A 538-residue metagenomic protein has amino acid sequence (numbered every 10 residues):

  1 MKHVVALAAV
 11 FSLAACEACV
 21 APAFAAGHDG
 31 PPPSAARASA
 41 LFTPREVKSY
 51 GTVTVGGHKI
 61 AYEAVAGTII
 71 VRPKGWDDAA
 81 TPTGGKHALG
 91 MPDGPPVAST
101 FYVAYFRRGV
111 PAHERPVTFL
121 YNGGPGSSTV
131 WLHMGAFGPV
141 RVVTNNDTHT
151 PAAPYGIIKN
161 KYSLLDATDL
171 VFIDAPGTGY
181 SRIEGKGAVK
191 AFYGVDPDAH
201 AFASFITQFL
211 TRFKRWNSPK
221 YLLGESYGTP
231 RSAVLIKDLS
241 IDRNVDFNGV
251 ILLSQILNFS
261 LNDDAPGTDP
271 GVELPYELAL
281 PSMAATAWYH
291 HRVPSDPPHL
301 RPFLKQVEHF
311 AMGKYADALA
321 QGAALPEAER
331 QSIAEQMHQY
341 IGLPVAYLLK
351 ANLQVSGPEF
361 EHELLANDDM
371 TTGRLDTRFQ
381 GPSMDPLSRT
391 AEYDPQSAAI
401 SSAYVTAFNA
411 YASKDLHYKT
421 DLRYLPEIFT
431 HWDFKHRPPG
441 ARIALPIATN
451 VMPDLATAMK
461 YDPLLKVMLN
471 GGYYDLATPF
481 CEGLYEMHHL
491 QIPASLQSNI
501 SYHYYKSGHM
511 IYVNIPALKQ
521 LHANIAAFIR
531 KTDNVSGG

Functional and structural regions predicted by a protein language model:
A26-A35, W76-Y193, H488: N-terminal cap/lid subdomain of alpha/beta-hydrolase-fold enzymes
K74, V142-R215, L261-N262, D269-E277 (+7 more regions): Active-site-proximal cap/loop segments of hydrolase catalytic domains
P139-T144, I236, S240-I341: A catalytic-pocket lid/entrance helix-loop region that shapes and gates access to the active site across common
K214-Y227: Alpha/beta-hydrolase fold nucleophile elbow
G224-K237: Glycine-rich nucleophile elbow surrounding the catalytic serine of serine-hydrolase chemistry
G322-A477: Alpha/beta-hydrolase fold catalytic core
L465, P479-H489: Short alpha-helix in the alpha/beta-hydrolase fold that links the catalytic acid
K506-A517: Catalytic histidine-centered segment of alpha/beta-hydrolase-like enzymes
